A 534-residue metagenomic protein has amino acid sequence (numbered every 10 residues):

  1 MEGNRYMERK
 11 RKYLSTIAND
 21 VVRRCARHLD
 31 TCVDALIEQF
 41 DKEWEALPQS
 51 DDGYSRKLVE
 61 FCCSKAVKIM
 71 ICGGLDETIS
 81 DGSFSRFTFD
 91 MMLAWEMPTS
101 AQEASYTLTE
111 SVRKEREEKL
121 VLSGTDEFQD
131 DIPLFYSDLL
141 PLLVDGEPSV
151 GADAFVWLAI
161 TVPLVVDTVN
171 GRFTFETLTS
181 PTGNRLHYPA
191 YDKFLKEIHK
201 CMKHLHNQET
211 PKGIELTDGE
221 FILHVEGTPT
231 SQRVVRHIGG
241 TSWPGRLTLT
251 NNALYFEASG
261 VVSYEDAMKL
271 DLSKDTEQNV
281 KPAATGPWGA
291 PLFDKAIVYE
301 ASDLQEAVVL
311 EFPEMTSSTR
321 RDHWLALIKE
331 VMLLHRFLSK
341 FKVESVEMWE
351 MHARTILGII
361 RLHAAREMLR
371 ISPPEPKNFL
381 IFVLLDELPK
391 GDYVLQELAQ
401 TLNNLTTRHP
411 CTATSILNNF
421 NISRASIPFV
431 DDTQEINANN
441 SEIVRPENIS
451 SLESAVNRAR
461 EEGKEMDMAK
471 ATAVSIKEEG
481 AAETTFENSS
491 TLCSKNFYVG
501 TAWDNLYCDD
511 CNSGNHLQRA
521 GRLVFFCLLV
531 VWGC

Functional and structural regions predicted by a protein language model:
M1-G533: Eukaryote-specific recognition of extended, low-complexity intrinsically disordered regions enriched in acidic residues
